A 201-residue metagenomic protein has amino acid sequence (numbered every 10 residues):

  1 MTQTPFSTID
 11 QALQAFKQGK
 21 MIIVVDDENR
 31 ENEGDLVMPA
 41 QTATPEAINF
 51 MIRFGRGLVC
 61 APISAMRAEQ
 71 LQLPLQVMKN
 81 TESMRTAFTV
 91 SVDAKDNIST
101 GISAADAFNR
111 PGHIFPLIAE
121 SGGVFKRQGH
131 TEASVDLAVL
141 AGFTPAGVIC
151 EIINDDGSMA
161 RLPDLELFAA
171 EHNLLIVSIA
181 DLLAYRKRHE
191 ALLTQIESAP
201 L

Functional and structural regions predicted by a protein language model:
M1-L201: Catalytic domains of riboflavin
